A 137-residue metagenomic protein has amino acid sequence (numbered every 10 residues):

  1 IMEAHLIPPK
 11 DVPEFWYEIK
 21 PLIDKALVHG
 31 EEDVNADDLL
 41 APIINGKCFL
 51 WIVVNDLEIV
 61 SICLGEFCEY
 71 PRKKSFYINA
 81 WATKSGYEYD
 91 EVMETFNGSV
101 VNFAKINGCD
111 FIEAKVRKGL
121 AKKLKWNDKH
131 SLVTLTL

Functional and structural regions predicted by a protein language model:
I1, S75, H130: A residue-level signal for beta-strand positions that form part of recognition/binding surfaces within mature
I1-V34: Short amphipathic alpha-helix that is part of the acyltransferase structural core
E14-P21, K25, D38-P42, E94 (+3 more regions): Charged/polar, solvent-exposed surface patches and flexible loops
V28-F49: Active-site rim helix/loop that mediates acceptor-substrate recognition in acyltransferases
N45-Y87: Conserved donor-binding loop and adjoining core beta-sheet/short helix segment in diverse acyl/aminoacyl transferases
K47-C48, K125-D128: Short glycine-aromatic motifs
P71-L124: Acyl-donor binding region in acyl/amide transferases
K115, D128-L137: Conserved catalytic-core motifs of GNAT/GCN5-like acyltransferases
